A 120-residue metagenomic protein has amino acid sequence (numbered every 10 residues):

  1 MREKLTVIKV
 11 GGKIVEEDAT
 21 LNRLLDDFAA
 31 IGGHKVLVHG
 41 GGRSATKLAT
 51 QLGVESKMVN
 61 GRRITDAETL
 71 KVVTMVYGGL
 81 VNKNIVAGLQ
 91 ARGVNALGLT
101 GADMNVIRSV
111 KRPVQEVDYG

Functional and structural regions predicted by a protein language model:
M1-G120: Nucleotide/pyrophosphate-binding catalytic subdomain
